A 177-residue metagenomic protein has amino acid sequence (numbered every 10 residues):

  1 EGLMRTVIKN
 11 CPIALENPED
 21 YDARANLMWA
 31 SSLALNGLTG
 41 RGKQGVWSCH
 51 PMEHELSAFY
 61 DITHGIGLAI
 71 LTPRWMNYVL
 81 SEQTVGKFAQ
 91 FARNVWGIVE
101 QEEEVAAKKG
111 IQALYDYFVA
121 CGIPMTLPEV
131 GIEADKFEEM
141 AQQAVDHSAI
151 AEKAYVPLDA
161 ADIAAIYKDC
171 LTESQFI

Functional and structural regions predicted by a protein language model:
E1-A113: Active-site segments that bind and position negatively charged phosphate/pyrophosphate groups
F88, V95-I177: C-terminal charged capping/lid subdomain of soluble metabolic enzymes
